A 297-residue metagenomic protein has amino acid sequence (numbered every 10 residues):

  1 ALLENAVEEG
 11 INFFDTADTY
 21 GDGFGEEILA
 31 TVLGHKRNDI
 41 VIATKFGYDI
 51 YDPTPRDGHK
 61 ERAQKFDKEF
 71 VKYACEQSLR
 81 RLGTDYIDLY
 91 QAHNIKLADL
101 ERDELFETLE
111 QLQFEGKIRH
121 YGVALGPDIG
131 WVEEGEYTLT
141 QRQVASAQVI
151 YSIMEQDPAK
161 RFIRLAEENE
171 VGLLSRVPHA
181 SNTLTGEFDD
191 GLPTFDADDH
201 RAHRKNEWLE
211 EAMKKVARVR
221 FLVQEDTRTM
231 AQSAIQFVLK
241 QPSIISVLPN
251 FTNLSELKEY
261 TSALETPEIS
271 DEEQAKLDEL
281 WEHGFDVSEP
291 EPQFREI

Functional and structural regions predicted by a protein language model:
A1-A6, F66-L82, D128-Y137: Short, acidic/polar
A1-T44: N-terminal binding-site loop/beta-alpha segment at the start of enzyme catalytic domains that lines or forms
E8, T31-V41, L79-G83, E107-Q113 (+1 more regions): Acidic (Asp/Glu)-rich catalytic clusters
F14, I87, Y121: Glycine-centered flexible beta-alpha turn that most often forms the glycine-rich phosphate-binding loop
A43-R62, L89-Q91: N-terminal small/glycine-rich loop or linker at the start of catalytic domains across soluble metabolic enzymes
D57-F70, N94-A98: Active-site mouth loops of central-metabolism enzymes
L79-A98: Active-site groove signature of glycoside hydrolases
K96-L280, G284-D286, F294-I297: Beta/alpha (TIM)-barrel catalytic core signal, keyed to glycine-rich beta->alpha loops juxtaposed to Asp/Glu that bind
